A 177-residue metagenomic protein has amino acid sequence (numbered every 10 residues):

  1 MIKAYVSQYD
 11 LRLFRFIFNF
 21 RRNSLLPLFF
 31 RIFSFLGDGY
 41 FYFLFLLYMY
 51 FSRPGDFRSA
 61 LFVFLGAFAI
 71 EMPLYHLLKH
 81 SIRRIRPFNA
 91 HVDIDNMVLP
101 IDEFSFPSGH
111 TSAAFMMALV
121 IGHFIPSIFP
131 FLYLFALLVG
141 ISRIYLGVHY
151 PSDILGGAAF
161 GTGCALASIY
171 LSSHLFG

Functional and structural regions predicted by a protein language model:
M1-F41, Y75-I101: N-terminal transmembrane-helix/juxtamembrane module of multi-pass inner/ER membrane proteins
F20, S52-D56, H80-N89, S127-I128 (+2 more regions): Membrane-interface elements of multi-pass transporters and channels
S24-L26, Y40, G55-S59, F88 (+1 more regions): Membrane-helix interface segments
F30, R58-A67, I128-F131, S152 (+1 more regions): Alpha-helical transmembrane segments of integral membrane proteins
G37-L46, H110-A118: Core segments of transmembrane alpha-helices that mediate helix-helix packing or line hydrophobic substrate/ligand
L46-L74: Interfacial segments of alpha-helical transmembrane regions
G66-K79, P130-S142: Small-polar-interrupted transmembrane alpha-helices in polytopic inner-membrane proteins
V92-G177: Membrane-embedded catalytic cores of phosphoryl/pyrophosphoryl-handling enzymes
